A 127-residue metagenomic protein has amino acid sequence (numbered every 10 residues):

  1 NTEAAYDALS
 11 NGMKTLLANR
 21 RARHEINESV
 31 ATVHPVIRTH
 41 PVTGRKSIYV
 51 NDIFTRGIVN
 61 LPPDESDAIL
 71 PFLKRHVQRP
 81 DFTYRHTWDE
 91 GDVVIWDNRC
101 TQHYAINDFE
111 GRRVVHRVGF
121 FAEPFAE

Functional and structural regions predicted by a protein language model:
N1-V93, N98-E127: Non-heme Fe(II) oxygenase catalytic core, chiefly the N-lobe of the double-stranded beta-helix
